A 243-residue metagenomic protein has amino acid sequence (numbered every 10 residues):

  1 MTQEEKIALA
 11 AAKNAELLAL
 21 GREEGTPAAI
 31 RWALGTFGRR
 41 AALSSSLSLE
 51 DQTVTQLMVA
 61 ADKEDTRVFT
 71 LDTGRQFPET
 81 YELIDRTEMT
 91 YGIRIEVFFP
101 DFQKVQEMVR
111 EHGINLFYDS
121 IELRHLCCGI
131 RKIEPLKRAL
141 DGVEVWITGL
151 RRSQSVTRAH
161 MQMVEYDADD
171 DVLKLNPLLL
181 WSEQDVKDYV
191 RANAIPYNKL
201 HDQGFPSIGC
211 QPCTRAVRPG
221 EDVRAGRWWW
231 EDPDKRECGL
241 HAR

Functional and structural regions predicted by a protein language model:
M1-R243: Nucleotide-activated chemistry modules centered on ATP-dependent adenylation/adenylyltransferase
